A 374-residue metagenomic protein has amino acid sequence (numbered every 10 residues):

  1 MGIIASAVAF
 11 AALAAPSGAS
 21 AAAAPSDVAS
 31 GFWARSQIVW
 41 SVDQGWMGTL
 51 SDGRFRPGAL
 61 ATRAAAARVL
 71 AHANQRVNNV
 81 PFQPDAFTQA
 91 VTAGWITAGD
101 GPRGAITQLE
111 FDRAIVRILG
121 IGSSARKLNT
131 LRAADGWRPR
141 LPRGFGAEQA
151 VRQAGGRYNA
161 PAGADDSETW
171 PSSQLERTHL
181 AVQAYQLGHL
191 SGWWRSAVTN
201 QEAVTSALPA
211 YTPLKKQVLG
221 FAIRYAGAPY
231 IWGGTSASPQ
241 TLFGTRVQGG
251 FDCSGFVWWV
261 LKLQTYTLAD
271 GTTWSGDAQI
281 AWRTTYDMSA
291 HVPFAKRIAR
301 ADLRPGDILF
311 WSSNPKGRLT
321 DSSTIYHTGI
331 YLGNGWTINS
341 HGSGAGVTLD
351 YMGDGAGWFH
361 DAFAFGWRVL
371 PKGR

Functional and structural regions predicted by a protein language model:
M1-A21: Secretory targeting and sorting signals
A15-R35, G48-Q149, Y158-R177, L187-T212 (+1 more regions): Feature responds to low-complexity, polar/acidic, surface-exposed segments characteristic of secreted/exported proteins
W40, H72-R76, V116-I121, Q149-A154 (+5 more regions): Glycine-rich, acidic and aromatic/proline-enriched surface loops and short helix-turn segments that act as binding
G45: Phosphate/pyrophosphate-binding loop motifs in nucleotide- or prenyl diphosphate-using proteins
A66-V69, F111-I118, L180-L187, G250-L263 (+1 more regions): Active-site-proximal alpha-helical segments within enzyme catalytic domains
N200-D270, S322-T324, I338: N-terminal capping segments
K216-L219, Y266-L349: ...with weaker cross-activation on analogous glycine-rich loops/strands in unrelated enzymes
F359-R374: Low-complexity, Gly/Ser/Thr/Pro-rich intrinsically disordered linker/tail segments
